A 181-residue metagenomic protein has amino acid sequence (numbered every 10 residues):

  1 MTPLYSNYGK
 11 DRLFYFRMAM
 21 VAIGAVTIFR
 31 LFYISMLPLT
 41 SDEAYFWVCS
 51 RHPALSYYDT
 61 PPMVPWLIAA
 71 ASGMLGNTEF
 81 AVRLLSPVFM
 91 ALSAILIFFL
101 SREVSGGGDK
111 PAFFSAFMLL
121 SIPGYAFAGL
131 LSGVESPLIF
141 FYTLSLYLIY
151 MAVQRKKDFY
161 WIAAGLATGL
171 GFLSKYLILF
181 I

Functional and structural regions predicted by a protein language model:
M1-F29: Start-transfer (signal-anchor) and selected internal transmembrane alpha helices of multi-pass inner/ER membrane
F16, I97-S121, F140: Transmembrane-helix signature of polytopic, membrane-embedded enzymes that assemble or transfer cell-envelope glycans
I23, A112-P123, T168, F172: Short helix- or helix-capping micro-motifs that position conserved polar/aromatic residues at function-defining sites
S35-F46, S56-I68, G76-F80: Extracytoplasmic catalytic/substrate-binding loops of multi-pass membrane glycan-assembly enzymes
P62-W66, G76-I95, A128-S132: Loop-to-helix entry region of an early transmembrane alpha helix in multi-pass inner-membrane enzymes
R102-G106, S145-Y160: Membrane-interface transmembrane helices that cradle and orient dolichyl/undecaprenyl
G124-L138: Short acidic/glycine- and proline-prone juxtamembrane loop motifs at membrane-interface regions of multi-pass membrane
I162-T168, L177-I181: Transmembrane-embedded, aromatic-rich helix segments that form part of the hydrophobic channel/pocket engaging
